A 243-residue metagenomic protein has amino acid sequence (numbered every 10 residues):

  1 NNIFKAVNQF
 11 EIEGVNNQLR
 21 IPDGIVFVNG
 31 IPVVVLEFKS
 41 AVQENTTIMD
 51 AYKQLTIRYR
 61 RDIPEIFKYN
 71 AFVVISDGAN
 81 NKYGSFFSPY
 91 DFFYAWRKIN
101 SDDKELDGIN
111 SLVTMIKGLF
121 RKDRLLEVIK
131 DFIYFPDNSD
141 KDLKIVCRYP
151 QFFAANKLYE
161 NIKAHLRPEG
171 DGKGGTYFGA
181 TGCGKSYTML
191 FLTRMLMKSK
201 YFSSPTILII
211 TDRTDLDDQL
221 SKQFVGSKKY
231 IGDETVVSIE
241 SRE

Functional and structural regions predicted by a protein language model:
N1-T211, D215-I231: ATP-dependent helicase/translocase motor core
V225-E243: Inter-Walker segment of RecA-like/P-loop motor cores
